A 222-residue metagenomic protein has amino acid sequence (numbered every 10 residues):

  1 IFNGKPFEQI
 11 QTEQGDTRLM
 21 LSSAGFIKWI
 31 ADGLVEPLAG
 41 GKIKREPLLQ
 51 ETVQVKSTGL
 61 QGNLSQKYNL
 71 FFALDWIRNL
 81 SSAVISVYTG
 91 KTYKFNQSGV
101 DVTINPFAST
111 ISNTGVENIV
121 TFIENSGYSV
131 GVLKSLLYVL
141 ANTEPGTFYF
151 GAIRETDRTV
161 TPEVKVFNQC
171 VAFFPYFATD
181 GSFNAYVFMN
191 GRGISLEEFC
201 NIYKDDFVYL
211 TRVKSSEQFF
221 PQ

Functional and structural regions predicted by a protein language model:
I1-L137, T143-E144, E155-T161, F167: Activation targets extended, charge/polar-rich intrinsically disordered C-terminal tails
N142-Q222: Low-complexity, Gly/Ser/Thr/Pro-rich intrinsically disordered linker/tail segments
